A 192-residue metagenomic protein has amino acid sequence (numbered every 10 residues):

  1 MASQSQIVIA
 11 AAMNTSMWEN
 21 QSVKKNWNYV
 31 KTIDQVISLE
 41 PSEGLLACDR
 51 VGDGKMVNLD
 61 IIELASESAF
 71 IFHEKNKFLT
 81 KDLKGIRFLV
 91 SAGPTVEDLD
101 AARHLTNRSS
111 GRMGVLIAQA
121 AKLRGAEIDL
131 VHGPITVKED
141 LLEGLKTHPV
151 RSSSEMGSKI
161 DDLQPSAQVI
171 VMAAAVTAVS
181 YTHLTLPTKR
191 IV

Functional and structural regions predicted by a protein language model:
S3-Q6, A126: A short helix->loop->beta-strand "cap" motif at the edges of active sites that frequently abuts
I7-S42, G54-A65: Short, glycine-/small-residue-rich phosphate/pyrophosphate-handling segment
M13-T15, G44, G93-E97, A174-Y181: Short glycine-rich anion-binding loops that position phosphate/pyrophosphate groups of nucleotides and phosphorylated
N28, R87-R151: Glycine-rich phosphate/diphosphate-binding loop of Rossmann-like nucleotide-binding domains
S42-I86: Glycine-rich phosphate/pyrophosphate-binding loop and the adjoining helix
I160-D161: Flexible loop/N-cap segments at domain edges
A167: An anion/phosphate-binding loop that grips the pyrophosphate of nucleotide cofactors and donors
T182-T188: Conserved small/polar residues in nucleotide/adenosyl-binding loops
